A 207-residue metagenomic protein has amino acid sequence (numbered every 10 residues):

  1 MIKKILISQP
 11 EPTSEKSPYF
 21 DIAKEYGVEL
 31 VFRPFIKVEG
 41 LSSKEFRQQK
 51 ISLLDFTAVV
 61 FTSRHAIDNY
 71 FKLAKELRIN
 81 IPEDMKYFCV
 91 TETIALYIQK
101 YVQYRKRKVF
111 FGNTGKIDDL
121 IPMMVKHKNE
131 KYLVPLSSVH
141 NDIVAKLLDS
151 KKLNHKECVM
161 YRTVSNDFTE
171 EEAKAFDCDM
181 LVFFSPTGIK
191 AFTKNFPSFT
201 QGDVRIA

Functional and structural regions predicted by a protein language model:
M1-A207: Conserved beta-alpha
